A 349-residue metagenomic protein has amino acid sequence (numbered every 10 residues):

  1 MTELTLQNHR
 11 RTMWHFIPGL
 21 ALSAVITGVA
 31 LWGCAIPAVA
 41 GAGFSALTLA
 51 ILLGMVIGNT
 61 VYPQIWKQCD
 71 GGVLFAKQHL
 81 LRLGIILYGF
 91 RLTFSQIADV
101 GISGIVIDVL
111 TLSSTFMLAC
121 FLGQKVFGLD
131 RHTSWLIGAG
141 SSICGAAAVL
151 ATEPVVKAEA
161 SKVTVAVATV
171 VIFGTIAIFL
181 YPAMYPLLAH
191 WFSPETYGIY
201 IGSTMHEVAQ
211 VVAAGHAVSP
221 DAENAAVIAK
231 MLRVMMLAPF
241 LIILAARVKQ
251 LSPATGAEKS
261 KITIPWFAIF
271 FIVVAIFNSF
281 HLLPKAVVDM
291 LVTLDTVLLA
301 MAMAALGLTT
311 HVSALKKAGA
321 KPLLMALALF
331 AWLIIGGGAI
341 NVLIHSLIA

Functional and structural regions predicted by a protein language model:
T2-F75, Y88-Q96, P239-D295, A302-A314 (+2 more regions): Structural signature of multi-pass alpha-helical membrane transport proteins
T2-L4, L122-G128, A177-I201, A229-G256 (+1 more regions): Juxtamembrane and boundary regions of transmembrane helices in multi-pass small-molecule transporters and channels
F16-L20, C69-R82, I105-V106, D130-S141 (+4 more regions): Cytoplasmic-side transmembrane-helix entry/capping segments in multi-pass membrane proteins
A21-G28, A50-G54, K77-G89, T111 (+6 more regions): Small-residue-rich segments of transmembrane alpha-helices in multi-pass membrane proteins, especially helix faces
L22, F75-K77, L83, Y88 (+4 more regions): Entry/N-cap segments of selected transmembrane alpha helices and their immediately preceding amphipathic helices
V39, V61-I65, L92-F94, V126-T133 (+5 more regions): Juxtamembrane helix-boundary/capping and inter-helix hinge elements in multi-pass membrane proteins
A40-V56, Q78, V100-S114, G138-S141 (+3 more regions): Structural signature of hydrophobic alpha-helical transmembrane segments
L129-A177, E195-S219, L294: Alpha-helical membrane segments and immediately flanking helix-loop junctions that form or couple to the substrate/ion
